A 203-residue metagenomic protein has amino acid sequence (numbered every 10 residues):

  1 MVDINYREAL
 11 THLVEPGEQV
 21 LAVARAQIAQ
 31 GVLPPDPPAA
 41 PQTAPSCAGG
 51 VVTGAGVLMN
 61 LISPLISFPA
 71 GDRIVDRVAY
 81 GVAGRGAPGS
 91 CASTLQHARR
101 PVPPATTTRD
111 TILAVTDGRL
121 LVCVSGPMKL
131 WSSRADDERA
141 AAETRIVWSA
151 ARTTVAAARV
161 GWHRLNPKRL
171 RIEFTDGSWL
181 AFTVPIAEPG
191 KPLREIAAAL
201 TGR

Functional and structural regions predicted by a protein language model:
M1-L113: Anionic N-terminal interaction surfaces
M1-V23, K168, T175-R203: Terminal and domain-flanking low-complexity segments
G31-L33, A39, K129, A181 (+1 more regions): Intrinsically disordered, low-complexity acidic/polar segments
T43-S46, D136-D137, L193-I196, R203: Short, surface-exposed linear patches
P64-A181, I186-A187, R203: Phosphoinositide-binding peripheral membrane targeting modules
